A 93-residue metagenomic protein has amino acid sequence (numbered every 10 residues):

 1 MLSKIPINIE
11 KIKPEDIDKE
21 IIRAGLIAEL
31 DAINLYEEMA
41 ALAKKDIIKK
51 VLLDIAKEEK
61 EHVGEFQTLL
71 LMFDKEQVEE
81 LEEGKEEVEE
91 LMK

Functional and structural regions predicted by a protein language model:
M1-K93: Iron-associated oxidoreductase/ferritin-like identity signal
